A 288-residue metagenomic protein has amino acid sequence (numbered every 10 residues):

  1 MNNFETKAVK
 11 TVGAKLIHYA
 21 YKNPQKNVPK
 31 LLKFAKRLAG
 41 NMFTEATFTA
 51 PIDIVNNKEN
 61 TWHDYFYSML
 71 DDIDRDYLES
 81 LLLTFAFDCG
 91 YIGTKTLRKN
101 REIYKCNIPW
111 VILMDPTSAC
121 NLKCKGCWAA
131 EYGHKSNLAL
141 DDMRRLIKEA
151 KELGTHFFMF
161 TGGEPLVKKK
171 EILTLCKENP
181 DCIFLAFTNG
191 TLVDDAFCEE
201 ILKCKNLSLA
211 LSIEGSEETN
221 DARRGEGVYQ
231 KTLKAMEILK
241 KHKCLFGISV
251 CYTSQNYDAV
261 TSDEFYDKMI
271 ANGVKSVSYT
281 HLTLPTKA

Functional and structural regions predicted by a protein language model:
M1-P24: Intrinsically disordered, low-structural-confidence terminal and linker regions
K30-A196: Conserved alpha-helical substructure of the radical SAM core
T117, T253, P285: Residue-level recognition of the GNAT/N-acetyltransferase active site
G126, G215, K287: Flexible cofactor-recognition loop at the NAD(P)H-binding site of Rossmann-like short-chain dehydrogenase/reductase
L140-F160, L166-Y279: Radical SAM/AdoMet-radical enzyme domain recognition
T280-A288: Conserved small/polar residues in nucleotide/adenosyl-binding loops
